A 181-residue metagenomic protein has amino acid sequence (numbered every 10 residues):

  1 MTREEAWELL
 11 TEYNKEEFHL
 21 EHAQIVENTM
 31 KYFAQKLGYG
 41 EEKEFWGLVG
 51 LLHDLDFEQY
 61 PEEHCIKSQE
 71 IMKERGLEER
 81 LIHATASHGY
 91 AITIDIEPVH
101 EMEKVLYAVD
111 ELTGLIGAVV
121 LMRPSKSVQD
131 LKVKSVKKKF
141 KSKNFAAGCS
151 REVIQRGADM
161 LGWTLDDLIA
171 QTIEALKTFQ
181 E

Functional and structural regions predicted by a protein language model:
M1, E21-I25, E63, R80 (+6 more regions): Conserved active-site and cofactor/substrate-binding residues in soluble primary-metabolism enzymes
M1-Y60: Acidic/His-rich, divalent-metal-binding segments that scaffold phosphate/diphosphate chemistry
N28-Q35, E70, E74, E174 (+1 more regions): A generic structural signal for well-ordered alpha-helical segments enriched in polar/charged residues
Y39-F145: Divalent metal-dependent catalytic cores for phosphoryl transfer on phosphate-bearing substrates
K104-V109, I116, W163-T164, Q171-I173 (+1 more regions): Long, compositionally biased
S135, K141-A170, E174: C-terminal binding/interaction regions
